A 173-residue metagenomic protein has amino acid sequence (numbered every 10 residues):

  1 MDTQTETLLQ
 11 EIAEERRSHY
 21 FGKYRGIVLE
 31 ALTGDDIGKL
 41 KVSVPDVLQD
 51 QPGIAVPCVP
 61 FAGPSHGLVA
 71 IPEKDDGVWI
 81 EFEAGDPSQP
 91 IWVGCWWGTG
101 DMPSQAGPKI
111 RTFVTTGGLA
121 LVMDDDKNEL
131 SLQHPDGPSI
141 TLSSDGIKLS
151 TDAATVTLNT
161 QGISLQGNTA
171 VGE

Functional and structural regions predicted by a protein language model:
D2-V156: Hydrophobic packing positions characteristic of elongated beta-solenoid/beta-helix-type spike/fiber shafts
V156-L165: Short linear motifs in low-complexity, proline-biased tails and propeptides
N168: Glycine-rich ThDP/TPP pyrophosphate-binding loop and its adjacent helix/strand module within ThDP-dependent enzymes
